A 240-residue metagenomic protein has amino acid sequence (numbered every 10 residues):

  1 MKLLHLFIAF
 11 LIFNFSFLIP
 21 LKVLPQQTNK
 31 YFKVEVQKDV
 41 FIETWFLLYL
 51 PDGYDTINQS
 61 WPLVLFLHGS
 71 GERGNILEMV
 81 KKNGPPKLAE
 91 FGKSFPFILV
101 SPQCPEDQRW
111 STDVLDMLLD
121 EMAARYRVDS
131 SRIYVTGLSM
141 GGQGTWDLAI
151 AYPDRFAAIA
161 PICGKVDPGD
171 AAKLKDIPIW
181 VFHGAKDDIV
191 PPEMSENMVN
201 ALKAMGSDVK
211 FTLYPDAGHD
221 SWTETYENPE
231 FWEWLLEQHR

Functional and structural regions predicted by a protein language model:
M1-Q27: Bacterial Sec-dependent N-terminal signal peptides
L18-W61, T136-L138, Q143, L148 (+5 more regions): A domain-start/cap signature at the N-terminus of enzymes
D52-Q59, D107-M140, P153: Gly/Ser-rich "nucleophile elbow"/oxyanion-hole loop immediately N-terminal to the catalytic nucleophile in hydrolases
L63, L67-L118: Active-site machinery of serine-nucleophile hydrolases
V135-G137, I162, F182: Short beta-strand immediately N-terminal to the catalytic nucleophile in serine-hydrolase-like folds
R155-K165: A conserved short beta-strand
P178-F182, K186-R240: C-terminal catalytic histidine-bearing segment of alpha/beta-hydrolase fold enzymes
